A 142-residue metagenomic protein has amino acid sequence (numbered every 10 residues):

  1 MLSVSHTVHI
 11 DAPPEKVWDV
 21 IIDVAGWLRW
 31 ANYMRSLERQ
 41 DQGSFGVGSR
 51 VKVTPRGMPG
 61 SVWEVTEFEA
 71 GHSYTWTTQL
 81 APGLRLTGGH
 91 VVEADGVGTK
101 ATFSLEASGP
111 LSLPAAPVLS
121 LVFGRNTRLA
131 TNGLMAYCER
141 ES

Functional and structural regions predicted by a protein language model:
M1-D41: Hydrophobic ligand-binding cavity/cleft-lining segments
S3, H9, E64, T75 (+2 more regions): Conserved beta-strand segments that form the floor/walls of ligand-binding pockets within enzyme and binding domains
P13-K16, N126, A130: Short amphipathic alpha-helical segments
D19-N32, V47-G57, V122: Short, solvent-exposed helix-to-loop capping segments enriched in aromatics
D23, G124, A136-R140: A structural signal for alpha-helix termini and helix-coil/disorder junctions
E38-L80, T87, D95, P110 (+1 more regions): Glycine-rich portal/gate segments that line the openings of hydrophobic small-molecule binding cavities
T77-L129: Beta-strand/loop substructures that line and gate deep hydrophobic ligand-binding cavities in soluble
